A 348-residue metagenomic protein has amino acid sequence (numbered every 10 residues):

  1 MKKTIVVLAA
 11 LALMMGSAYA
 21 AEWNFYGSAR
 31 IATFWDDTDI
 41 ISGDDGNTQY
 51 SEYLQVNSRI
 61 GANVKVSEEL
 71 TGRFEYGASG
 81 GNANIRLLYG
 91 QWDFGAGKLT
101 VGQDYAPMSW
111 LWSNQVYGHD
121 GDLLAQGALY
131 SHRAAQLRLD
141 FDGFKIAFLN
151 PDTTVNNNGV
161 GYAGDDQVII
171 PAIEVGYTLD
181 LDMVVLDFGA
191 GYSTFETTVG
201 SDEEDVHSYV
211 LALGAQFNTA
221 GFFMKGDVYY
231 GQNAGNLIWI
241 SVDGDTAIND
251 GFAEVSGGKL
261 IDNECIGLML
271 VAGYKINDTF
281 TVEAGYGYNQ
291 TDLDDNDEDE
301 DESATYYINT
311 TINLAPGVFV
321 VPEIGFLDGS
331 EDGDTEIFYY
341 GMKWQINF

Functional and structural regions predicted by a protein language model:
M1-E22: Cleavable N-terminal export/targeting peptides
E22-W35, N47-V155, Q167-E174, T178 (+3 more regions): Outer membrane beta-barrel
D36-I40, W110-S113, T153-N157, F195-V199 (+3 more regions): Outer-membrane beta-barrel proteins
D44-T48, D120-A125, N156-A163, T198-D202 (+3 more regions): Extracellular loop and loop/strand-boundary signature of outer-membrane beta-barrel proteins
S51-Q55, G81-I85, A128-H132, D166-A172 (+4 more regions): Transmembrane beta-barrel outer-membrane domains
E68-G72, A96-T100, D142-I146, M183-F188 (+3 more regions): Repeated loop/turn-to-beta-strand initiation elements of outer-membrane beta-barrel proteins
D180-T305: Detector for outer-membrane/organellar transmembrane beta-barrel domains, recognizing the amphipathic beta-strand
I312-L314, E336-F348: Outer-membrane beta-barrel "beta-signal"
